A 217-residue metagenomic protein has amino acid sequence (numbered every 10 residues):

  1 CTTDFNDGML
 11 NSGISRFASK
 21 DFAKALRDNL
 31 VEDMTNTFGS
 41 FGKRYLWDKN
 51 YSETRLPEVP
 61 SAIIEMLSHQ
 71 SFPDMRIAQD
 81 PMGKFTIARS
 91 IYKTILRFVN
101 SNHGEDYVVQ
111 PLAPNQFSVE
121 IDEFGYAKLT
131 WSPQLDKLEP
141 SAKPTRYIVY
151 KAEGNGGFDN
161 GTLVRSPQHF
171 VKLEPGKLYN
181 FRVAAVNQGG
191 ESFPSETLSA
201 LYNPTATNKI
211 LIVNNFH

Functional and structural regions predicted by a protein language model:
C1-S15: A short, glycine/acidic-enriched catalytic loop
S15-W47: Active-site-adjacent substrate-binding region of metalloamidase/peptidase-like peptide-processing proteins
T37-E105: Active-site-adjacent mobile loop/cap segments within catalytic or ligand-binding domains
I121, G125-S141: Conserved aromatic anchor
T145-V149: Short beta-strand elements bearing conserved aromatic residues within extracellular beta-rich modules
D159-S166: Short beta-strand segments within Ig-like beta-sandwich modules, predominantly Fibronectin type-III
F170-S192: Beta-strand-rich modules
L198-H217: Aromatic-Pro/Gly-enriched surface loop or interdomain linker that acts as a lid/target-recognition segment
